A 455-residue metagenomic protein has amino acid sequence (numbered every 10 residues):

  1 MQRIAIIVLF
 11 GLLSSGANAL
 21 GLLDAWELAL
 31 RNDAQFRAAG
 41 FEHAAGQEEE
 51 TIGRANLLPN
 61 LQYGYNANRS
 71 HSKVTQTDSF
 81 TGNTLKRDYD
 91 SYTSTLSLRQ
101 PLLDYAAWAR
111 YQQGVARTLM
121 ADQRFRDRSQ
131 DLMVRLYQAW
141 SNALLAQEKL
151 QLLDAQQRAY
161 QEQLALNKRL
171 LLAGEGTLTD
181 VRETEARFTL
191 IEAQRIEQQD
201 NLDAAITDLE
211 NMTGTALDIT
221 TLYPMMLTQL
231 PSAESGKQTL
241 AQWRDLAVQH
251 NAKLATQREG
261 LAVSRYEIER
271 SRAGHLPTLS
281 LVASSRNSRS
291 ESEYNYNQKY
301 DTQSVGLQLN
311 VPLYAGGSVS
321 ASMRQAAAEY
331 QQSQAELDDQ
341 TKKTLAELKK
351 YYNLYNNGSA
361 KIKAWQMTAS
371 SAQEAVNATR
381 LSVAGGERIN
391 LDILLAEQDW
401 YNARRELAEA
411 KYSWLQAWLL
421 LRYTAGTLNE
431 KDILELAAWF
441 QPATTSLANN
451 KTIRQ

Functional and structural regions predicted by a protein language model:
A5-S14: Bacterial N-terminal signal peptides
N18-N66, S72, Q100, L217 (+6 more regions): Bacterial Sec-pathway N-terminal export signals of envelope proteins
R37, N60-F80, D88, P101-D127 (+6 more regions): Small/polar (Gly/Ser/Thr/Ala-rich) solvent-exposed segments that form structured loops/beta-strands/short helices used
A38-G53, R128, L132-L152, E162 (+5 more regions): Amphipathic alpha-helical coiled-coil segments
K86-D90, K237, K299-D301, N402: Short sequence motifs at beta-strands and strand-loop junctions characteristic of Gram-negative outer-membrane
Y92-L96, W243, Q303-L309: Hydrophobic, lipid-facing positions within transmembrane beta-strands of outer-membrane proteins
D131-L246, Y351-L354, G358, D399-Y401 (+2 more regions): Periplasmic alpha-helical coiled-coil/stalk elements that build and connect Gram-negative outer-membrane
E406-Q455: Acidic, low-complexity, intrinsically disordered peripheral segments
